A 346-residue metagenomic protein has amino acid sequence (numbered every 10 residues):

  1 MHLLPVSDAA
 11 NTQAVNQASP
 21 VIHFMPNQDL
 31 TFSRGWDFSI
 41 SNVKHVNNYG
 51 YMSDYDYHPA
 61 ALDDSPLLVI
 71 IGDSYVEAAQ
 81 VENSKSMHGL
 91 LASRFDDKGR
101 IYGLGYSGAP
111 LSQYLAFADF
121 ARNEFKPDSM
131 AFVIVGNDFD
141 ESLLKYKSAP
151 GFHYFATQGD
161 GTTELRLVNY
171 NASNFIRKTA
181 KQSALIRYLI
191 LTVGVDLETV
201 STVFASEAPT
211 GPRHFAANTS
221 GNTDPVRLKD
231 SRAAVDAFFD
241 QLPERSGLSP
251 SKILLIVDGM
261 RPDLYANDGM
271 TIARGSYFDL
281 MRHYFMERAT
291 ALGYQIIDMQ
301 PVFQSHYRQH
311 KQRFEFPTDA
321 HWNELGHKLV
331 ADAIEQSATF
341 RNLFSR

Functional and structural regions predicted by a protein language model:
H2-R94, F215, F303-H310: Membrane/wall-proximal cationic-aromatic binding patches
S65-P66, D97-G99, K126-M130, L248-I253 (+1 more regions): Loop/turn elements at helix/coil->beta-strand transitions in domains of secreted/extracellular proteins
V69, E77-Q158: Conserved SGNH/GDSL esterase-like catalytic core that processes O-acyl groups on lipids and polysaccharides
D73, Y114, M130, S246 (+3 more regions): Generic structural signal for small/hydrophobic residues in well-ordered secondary structure, especially within
Y102-L104, I256, Q295-D298: General small-molecule cofactor/ligand-binding pocket signal
L111, L115, R232, D236 (+1 more regions): Short, amphipathic alpha-helical "lid/cap" segments that border enzyme active or binding sites
N137-M286, M299, Q304-S305: Serine-dependent acyl-ester chemistry module
P262-R346: Catalytic His-Asp segment of secreted/periplasmic serine-dependent ester chemistry enzymes
